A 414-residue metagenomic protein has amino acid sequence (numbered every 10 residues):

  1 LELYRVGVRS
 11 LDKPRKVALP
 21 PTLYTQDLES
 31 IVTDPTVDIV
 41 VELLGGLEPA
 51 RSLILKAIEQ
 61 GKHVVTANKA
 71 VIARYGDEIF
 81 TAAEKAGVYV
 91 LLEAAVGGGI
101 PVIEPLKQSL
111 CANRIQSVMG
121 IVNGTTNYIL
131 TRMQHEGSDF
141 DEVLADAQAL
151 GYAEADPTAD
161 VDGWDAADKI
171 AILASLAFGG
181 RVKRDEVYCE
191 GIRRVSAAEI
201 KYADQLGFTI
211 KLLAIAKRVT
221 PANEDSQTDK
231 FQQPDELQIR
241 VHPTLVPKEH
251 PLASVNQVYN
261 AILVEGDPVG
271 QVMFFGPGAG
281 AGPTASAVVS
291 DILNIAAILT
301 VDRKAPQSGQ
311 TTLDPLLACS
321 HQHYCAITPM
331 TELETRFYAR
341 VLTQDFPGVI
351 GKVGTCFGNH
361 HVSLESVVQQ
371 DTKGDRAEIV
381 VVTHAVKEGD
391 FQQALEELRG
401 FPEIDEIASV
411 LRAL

Functional and structural regions predicted by a protein language model:
L1-Q60: N-terminal glycine-/serine-/threonine-rich beta1-alpha1-beta2 phosphate-ribose binding loop of Rossmann-like
L28, R51-I58, F80, L144 (+2 more regions): Generic hydrophobic/aromatic pocket-lining and core-packing "Φ" positions
A50-Q60, K69-K107: Rossmann-fold NAD(P)-binding glycine/threonine-rich loop
H63-V65, L364: A short hydrophobic/small-residue beta-strand
E84-D165, I172: Rossmann-like NAD(P)H-binding beta-loop-alpha module
E142-D225, D229-S254, Y259-A261: Substrate-binding/catalytic subdomain of NAD(P)-dependent oxidoreductase enzymes
Q232, A287, I292, I298-L414: A conserved regulatory-domain signal marking ACT and ACT-like small-molecule sensing domains and adjacent regulatory
K248, V272, G276-G282: Glycine-rich phosphate/pyrophosphate-binding beta-alpha loops
